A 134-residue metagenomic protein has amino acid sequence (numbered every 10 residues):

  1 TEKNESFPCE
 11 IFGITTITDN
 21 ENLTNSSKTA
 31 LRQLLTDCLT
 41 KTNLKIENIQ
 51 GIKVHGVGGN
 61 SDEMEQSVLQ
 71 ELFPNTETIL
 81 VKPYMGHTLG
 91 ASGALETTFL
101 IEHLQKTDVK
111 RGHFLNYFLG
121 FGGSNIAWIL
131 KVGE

Functional and structural regions predicted by a protein language model:
T1-G51, G122, K131-E134: Condensing-enzyme catalytic core mediating Claisen C-C bond formation in acyl metabolism
T1-S6, T88-K110, W128-L130: Active-site-proximal alpha-helical scaffold in enzymes
F12-T24, N48-G58, T76-G93, R111-F121: Cysteine-centered functional microenvironments
K28, R32, Q66, G90-T97: Short alpha-helical patches at coil-to-helix transitions and adjacent helical residues in well-structured domains
N60-N75: Active-site-proximal gating segment of KS-fold condensing enzymes and close homologs
E71-E77, Q105-V109, E134: Terminal domain-initiation and capping elements
N125: Short glycine/serine/threonine-rich phosphate/pyrophosphate-binding segments that cradle anionic phosphate groups
